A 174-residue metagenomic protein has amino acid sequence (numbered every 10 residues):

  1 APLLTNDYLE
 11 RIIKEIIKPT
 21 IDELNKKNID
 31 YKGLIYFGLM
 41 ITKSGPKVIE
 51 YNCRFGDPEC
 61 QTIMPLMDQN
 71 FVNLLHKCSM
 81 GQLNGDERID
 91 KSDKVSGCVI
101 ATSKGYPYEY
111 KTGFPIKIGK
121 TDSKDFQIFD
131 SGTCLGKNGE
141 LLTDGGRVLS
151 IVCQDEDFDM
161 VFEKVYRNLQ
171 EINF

Functional and structural regions predicted by a protein language model:
A1-P58: Internal nucleotide-binding/catalytic subdomain
P2-K14, P58-K77, P115-F129: Gly/Ser/Thr-rich active-site loops/lids in small-molecule metabolic enzymes that frequently grip phosphoryl groups
P19-K27, T42, N70, L74-Q82 (+2 more regions): Change "in soluble alpha/beta enzymes" to "in soluble alpha/beta proteins
E23-N25, D57-Q61, L83, Y110 (+1 more regions): A generic, residue-level signal for flexible/boundary positions that often mark functional hotspots
I49-M64, G105-P107, C134-G136: Glycine-rich phosphate/pyrophosphate-binding beta-alpha loops
K77-F174: Peripheral (often C-terminal) accessory segments that flank ATP-dependent C-N-forming ligase machineries
